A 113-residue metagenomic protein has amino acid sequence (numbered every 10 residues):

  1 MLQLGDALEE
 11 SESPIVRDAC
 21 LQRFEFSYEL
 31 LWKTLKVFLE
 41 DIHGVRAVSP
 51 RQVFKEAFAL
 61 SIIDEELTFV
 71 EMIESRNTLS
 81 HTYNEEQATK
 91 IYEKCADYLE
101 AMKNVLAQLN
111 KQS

Functional and structural regions predicted by a protein language model:
M1-S113: Solvent-exposed interaction patches of small proteins and small membrane subunits
